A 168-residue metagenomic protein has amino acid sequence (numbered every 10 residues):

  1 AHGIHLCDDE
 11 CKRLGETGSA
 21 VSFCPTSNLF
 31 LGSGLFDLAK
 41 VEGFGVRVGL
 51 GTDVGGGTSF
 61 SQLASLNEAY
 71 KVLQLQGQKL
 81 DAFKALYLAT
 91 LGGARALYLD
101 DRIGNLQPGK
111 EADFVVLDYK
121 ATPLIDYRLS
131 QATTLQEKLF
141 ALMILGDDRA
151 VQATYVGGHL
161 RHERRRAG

Functional and structural regions predicted by a protein language model:
A1-G56, K79: Active-site core of metal-dependent hydrolases
G3-I4, Q74, K120, H159: Flexible loop residues that form catalytic and substrate-binding hotspots at small-molecule/glycan-binding clefts
I4, S27-L29, D101-G104, I125 (+2 more regions): Flexible, active-site-adjacent loop/turn segments at secondary-structure boundaries
H5-L6, S33, T58, L86 (+2 more regions): Residue-level preference for nonpolar/small residues embedded in alpha-helices
F23-T26, Q76, L91-G93, G158: Short, contiguous strand/loop micro-motifs
A39-Y127: His/Asp/Glu-enriched, well-ordered alpha-helical/loop segment that forms or immediately abuts the divalent-metal
E111-R166: C-terminal cap of metal-dependent C-N hydrolases
